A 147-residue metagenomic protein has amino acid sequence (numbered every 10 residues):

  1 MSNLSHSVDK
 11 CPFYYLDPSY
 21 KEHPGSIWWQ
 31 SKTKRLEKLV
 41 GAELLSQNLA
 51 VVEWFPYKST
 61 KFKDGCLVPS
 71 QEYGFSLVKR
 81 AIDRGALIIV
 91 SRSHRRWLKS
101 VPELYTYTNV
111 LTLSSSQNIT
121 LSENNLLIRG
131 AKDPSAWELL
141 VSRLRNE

Functional and structural regions predicted by a protein language model:
M1-D83: A polyanion-binding, active-site-adjacent surface
W54, V90-R95: Short, well-ordered beta-to-alpha junction loops that form the rim of enzyme active sites and present histidine/acidic
C66-F75, K79, R95-E147: C-terminal capping/extension of enzyme domains
A86-L87: Structural motif
